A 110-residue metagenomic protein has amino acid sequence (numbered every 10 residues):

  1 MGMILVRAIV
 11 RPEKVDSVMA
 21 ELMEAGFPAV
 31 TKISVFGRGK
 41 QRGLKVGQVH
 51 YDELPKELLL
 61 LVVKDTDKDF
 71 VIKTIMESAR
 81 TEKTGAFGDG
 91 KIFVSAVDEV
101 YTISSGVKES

Functional and structural regions predicted by a protein language model:
M1-S110: Positively charged, small/polar-rich N-terminal and surface patches that mediate targeting and assembly and bind
